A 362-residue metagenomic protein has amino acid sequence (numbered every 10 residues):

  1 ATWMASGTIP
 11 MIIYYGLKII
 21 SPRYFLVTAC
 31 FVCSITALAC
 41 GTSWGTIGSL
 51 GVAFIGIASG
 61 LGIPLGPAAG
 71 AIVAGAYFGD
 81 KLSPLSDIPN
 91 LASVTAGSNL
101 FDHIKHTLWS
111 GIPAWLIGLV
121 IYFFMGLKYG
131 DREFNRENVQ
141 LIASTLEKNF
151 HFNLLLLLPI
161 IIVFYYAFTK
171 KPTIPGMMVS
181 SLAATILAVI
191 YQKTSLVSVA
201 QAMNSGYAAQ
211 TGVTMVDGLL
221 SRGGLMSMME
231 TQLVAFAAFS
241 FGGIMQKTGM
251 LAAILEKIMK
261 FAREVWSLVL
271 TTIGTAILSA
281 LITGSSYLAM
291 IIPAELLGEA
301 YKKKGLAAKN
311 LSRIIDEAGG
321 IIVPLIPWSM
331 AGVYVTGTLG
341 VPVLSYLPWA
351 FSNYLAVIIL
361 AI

Functional and structural regions predicted by a protein language model:
A1, A5, F25-A29, C33 (+21 more regions): Alpha-helical transmembrane segments in multi-pass membrane proteins
A1, W109-A237: Hydrophobic transmembrane alpha-helices of multi-pass small-molecule transporters
A1-I13, F124, K128, N153-F164 (+9 more regions): N-terminal alpha-helical transmembrane segments of multi-pass membrane transport and channel/translocase proteins
A1-S59, T211-E299: Membrane-embedded alpha-helical segments and adjacent helix-loop junctions characteristic of multi-pass solute
M11, I55-P67, G340-L344: Helix-coil boundary and interhelical linker segments in multi-pass alpha-helical membrane proteins
W44, A76-L91, I291, E295-A300: Short helical (or helix-break) motifs at transmembrane helix termini and adjacent helical loops in multi-pass membrane
A58-L65, L82-S86, L187-V199, K302-L306: Juxtamembrane membrane-interface segments at transmembrane alpha-helix termini
T95-W115, G243, A262-I362: C-terminal transmembrane helix pair
